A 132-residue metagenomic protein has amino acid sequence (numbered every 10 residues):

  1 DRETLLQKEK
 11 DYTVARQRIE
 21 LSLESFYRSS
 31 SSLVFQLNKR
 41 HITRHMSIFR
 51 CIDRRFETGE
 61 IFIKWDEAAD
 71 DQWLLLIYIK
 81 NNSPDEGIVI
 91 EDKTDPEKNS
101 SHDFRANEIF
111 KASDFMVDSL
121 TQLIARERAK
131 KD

Functional and structural regions predicted by a protein language model:
D1-L21: Charge-rich, low-complexity alpha-helical coiled-coil segments
K8-K10, K39, K64, K80 (+4 more regions): Context-gated lysine
K10, I19-S22, S29, I77 (+1 more regions): Generic hydrophobic, helix-prone segments enriched in Leu/Val/Ile
I19-R55: Coiled-coil termination/hinge junctions
T43-N81: Amphipathic, interaction-prone secondary-structure segments
E67-F110: Intrinsically disordered, low-complexity regulatory segments enriched in Ser/Thr/Pro and charged residues
T94-D132: Ampiphathic alpha-helical segments that act as solvent-exposed interaction surfaces
